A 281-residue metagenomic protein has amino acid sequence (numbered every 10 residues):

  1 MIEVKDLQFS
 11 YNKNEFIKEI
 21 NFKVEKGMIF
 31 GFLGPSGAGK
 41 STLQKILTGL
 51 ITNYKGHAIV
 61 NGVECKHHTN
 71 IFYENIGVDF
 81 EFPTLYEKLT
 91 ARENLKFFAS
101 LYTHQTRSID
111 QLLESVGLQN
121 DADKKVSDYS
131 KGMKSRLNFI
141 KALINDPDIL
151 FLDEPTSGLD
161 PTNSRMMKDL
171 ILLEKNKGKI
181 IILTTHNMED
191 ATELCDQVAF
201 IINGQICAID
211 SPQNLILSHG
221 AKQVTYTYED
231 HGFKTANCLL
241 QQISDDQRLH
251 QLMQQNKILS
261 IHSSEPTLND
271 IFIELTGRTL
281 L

Functional and structural regions predicted by a protein language model:
M1-L7: Conserved N-terminal strand/loop that marks the beginning of ABC ATPase nucleotide-binding domains
F9-I20, V24-L183, M188-E189, E193-C195 (+1 more regions): ABC transporter nucleotide-binding domains
M166-S244: ABC transporter nucleotide-binding domain
N214-L281: Short, charged/small-residue-rich alpha-helical element at the C-terminal edge of ABC transporter nucleotide-binding
